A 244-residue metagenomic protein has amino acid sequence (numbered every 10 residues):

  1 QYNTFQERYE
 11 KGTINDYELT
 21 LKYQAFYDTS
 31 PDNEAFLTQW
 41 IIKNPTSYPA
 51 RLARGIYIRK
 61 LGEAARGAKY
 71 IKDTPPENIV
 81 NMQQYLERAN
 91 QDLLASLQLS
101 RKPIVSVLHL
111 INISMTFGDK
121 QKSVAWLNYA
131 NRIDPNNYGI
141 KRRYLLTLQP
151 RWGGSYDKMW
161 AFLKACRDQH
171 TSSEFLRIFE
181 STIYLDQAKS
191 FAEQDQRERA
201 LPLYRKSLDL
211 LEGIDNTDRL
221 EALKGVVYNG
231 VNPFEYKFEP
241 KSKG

Functional and structural regions predicted by a protein language model:
T4-T46, I56-S173, R177-P202, P240: Short coil/linker segments at helix-helix boundaries
A53: Active-site cores of enzymes that catalyze phosphoryl transfer or operate on phosphate-rich substrates
A165-D168, S190-E193, L210, N216-G244: Terminal, low-structured helical/coil segments at or just beyond the last alpha-helical repeat
L201, R205-L208, K224: Residue-level detector of alpha-helical secondary structure
